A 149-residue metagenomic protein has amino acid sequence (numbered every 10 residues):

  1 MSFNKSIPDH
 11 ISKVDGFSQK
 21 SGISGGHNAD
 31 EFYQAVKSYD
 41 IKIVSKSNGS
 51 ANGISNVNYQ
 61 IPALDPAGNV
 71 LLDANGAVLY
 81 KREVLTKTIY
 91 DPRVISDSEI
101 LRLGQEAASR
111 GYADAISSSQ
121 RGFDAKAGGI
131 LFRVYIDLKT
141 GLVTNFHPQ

Functional and structural regions predicted by a protein language model:
M1-G122: N-terminal "domain-start" segment
A108-Q149: Active-site or metal-binding loop neighborhoods of secreted/extracellular toxin and effector enzymes
